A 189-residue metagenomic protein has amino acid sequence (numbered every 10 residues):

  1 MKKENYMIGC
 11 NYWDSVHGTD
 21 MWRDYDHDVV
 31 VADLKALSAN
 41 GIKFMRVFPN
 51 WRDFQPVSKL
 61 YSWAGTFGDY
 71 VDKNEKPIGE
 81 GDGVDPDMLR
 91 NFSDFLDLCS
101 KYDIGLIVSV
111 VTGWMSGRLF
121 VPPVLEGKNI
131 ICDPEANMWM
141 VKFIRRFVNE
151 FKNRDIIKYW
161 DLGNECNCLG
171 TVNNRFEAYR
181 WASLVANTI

Functional and structural regions predicted by a protein language model:
M1-I189: Active-site mouth of glycoside hydrolases
